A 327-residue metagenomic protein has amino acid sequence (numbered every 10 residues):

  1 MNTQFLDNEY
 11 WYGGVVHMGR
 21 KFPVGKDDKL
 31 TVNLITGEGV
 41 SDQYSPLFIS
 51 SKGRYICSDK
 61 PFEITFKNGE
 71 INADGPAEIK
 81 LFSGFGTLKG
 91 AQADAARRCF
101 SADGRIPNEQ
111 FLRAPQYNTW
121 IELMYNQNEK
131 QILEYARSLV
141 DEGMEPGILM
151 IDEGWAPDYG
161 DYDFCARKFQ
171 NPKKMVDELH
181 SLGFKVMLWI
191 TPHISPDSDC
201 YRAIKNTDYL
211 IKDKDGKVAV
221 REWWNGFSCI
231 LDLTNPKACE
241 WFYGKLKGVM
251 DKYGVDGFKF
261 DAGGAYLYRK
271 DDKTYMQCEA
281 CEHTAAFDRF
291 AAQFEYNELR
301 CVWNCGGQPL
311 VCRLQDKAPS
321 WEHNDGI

Functional and structural regions predicted by a protein language model:
N2-I327: Catalytic-domain carbohydrate-binding cleft regions of carbohydrate-active enzymes
